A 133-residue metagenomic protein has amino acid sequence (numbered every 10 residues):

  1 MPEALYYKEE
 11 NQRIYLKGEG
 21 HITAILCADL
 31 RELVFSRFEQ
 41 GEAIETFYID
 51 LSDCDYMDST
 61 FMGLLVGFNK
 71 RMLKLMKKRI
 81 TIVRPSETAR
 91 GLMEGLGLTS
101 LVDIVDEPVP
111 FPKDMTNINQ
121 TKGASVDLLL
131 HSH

Functional and structural regions predicted by a protein language model:
M1-D53, K70-H133: STAS-like cytosolic regulatory interaction modules
Y56: Residues immediately C-terminal
L65-N69: Histidine-anchored nucleotide/phosphate-binding helix
